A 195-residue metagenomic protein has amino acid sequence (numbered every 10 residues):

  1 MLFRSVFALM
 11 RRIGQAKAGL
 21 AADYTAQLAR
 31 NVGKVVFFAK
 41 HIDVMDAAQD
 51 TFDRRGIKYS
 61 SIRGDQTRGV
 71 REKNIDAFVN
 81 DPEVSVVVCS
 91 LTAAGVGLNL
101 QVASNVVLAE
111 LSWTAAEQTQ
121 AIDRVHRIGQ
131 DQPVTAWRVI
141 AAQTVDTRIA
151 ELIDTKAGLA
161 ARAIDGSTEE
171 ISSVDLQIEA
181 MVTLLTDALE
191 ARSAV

Functional and structural regions predicted by a protein language model:
M1-S60: Conserved helicase/translocase motor-coupling segment
I13-L20, V70, E117, A180: Soluble or luminal CAZymes and related metallo-dependent hydrolases
A16, D43-V44, G69, G95 (+2 more regions): Short alpha-helical
K34-F38, D46-A94, E117: Conserved helicase ATPase core of P-loop NTP-dependent helicases/translocases
V87, V106-V107, V125: Short, well-ordered beta-strand core segments
L98-L111, P133-V139: A short beta-strand element within the Helicase C-terminal
W113-V195: A conserved SF2-helicase RecA2
